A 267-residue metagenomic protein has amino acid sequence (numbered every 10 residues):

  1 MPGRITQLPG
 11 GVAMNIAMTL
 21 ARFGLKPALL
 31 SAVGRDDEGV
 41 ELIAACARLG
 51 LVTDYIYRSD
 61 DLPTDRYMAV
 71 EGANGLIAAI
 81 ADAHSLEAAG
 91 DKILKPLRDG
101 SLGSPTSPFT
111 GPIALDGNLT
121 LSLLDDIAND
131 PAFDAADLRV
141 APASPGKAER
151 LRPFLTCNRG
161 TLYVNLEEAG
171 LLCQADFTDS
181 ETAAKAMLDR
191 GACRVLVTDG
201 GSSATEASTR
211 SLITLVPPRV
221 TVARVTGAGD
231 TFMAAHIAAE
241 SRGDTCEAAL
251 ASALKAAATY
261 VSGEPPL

Functional and structural regions predicted by a protein language model:
M1-A32, D37-L51, Y67, S104 (+3 more regions): Glycine-rich phosphate/adenosyl-contacting loop at the front of the ribokinase-like
G3, G10, A32, L115 (+3 more regions): Thr-Gly-centered strand-to-loop micro-motif
A13-A17, G39, L124, L166-A169 (+1 more regions): A general structural signal for well-ordered alpha-helical segments in protein cores
T19, A45, D130, A235 (+1 more regions): Rossmann-fold NAD(P)-dependent oxidoreductase module
L20, N165, G229: Short, conserved phosphate/pyrophosphate- and ester-handling motifs at nucleotide-, phospho-/glycolipid
A45-R58, V70-T161, L166-L212: Ribokinase/PfkB-type carbohydrate-kinase core domain
D60-L62: Short, glycine-/polar-rich solvent-exposed loops and beta-turns at beta-strand/coil boundaries
A148, S180-L267: Conserved phosphate-binding/catalytic region of the ribokinase-like
